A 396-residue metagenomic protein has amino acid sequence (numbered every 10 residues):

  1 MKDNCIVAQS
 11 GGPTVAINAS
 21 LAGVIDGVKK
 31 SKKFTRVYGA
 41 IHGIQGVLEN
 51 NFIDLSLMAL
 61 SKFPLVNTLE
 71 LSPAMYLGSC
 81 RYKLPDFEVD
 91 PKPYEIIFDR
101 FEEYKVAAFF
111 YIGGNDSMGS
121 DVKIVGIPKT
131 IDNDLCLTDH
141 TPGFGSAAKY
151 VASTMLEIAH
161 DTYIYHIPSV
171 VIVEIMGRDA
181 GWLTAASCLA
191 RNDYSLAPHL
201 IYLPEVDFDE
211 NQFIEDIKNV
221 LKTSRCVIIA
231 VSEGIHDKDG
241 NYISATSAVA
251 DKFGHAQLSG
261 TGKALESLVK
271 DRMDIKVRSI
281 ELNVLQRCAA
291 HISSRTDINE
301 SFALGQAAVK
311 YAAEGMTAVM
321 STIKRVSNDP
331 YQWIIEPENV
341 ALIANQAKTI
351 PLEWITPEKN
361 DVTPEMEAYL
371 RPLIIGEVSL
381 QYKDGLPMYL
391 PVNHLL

Functional and structural regions predicted by a protein language model:
M1-I53: N-terminal phosphate-binding or glycine-rich loops at protein starts, especially the Walker A/P-loop of NTPases
M1-V7, L69-K83, K129-D139, H166-S169 (+1 more regions): Gly-rich Lys/Arg/Thr-decorated short loops/hinges at beta-loop-alpha junctions or inter-strand turns that position
S10-G12, A40-G46, R81-Y82, G114-D116 (+5 more regions): Short, ordered loop/turn segments at secondary-structure junctions
I25-K32, I41-L48, L69-P73, R81 (+12 more regions): Structural signal for hydrophobic packing residues in well-ordered secondary-structure cores of soluble enzyme domains
N51-F109, D116, P142, K149 (+1 more regions): Glycine-rich oxoanion-binding loops at beta->alpha junctions
D90, R100, A108-G114, G119-I124 (+1 more regions): Accessory alpha-helical/coil subdomains and C-terminal extensions that flank or cap enzyme catalytic cores
Y242-L396: C-terminal non-catalytic interaction/assembly regions of soluble proteins
